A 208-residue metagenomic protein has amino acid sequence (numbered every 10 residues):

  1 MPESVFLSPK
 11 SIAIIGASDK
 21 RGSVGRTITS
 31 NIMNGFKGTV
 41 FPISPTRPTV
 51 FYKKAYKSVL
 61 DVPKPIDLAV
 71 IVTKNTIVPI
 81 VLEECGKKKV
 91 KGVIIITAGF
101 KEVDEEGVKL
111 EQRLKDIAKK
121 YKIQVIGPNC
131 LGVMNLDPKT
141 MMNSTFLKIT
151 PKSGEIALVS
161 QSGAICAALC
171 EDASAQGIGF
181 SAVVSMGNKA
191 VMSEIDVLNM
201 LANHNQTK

Functional and structural regions predicted by a protein language model:
M1-K208: Catalytic-core regions of core metabolic enzymes, especially those transforming organic acids/acyl-group intermediates
